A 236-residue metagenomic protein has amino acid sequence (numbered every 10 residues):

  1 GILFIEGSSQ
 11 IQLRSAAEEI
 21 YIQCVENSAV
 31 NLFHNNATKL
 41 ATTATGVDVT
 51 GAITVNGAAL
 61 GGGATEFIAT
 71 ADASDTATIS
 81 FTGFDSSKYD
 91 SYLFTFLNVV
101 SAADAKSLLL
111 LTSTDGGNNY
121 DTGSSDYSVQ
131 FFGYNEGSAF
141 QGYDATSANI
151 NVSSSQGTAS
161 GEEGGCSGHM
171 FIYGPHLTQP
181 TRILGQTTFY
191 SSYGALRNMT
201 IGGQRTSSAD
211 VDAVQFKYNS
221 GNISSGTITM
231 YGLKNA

Functional and structural regions predicted by a protein language model:
G1-A64: Intrinsic low-complexity, repeat-rich intrinsically disordered segments enriched in small/flexible residues
L32, K39, A58-A236: Surface-exposed molecular-recognition determinants
